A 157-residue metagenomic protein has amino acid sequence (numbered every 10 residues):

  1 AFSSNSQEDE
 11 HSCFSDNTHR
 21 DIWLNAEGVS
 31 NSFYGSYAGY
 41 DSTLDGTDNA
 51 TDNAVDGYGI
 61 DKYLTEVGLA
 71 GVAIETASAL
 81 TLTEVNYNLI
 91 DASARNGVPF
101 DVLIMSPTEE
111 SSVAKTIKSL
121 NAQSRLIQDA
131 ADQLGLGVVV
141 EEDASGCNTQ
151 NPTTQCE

Functional and structural regions predicted by a protein language model:
A1-E157: Mature extracytoplasmic or organellar-lumen-exposed domains after removal of signal/transit peptides
